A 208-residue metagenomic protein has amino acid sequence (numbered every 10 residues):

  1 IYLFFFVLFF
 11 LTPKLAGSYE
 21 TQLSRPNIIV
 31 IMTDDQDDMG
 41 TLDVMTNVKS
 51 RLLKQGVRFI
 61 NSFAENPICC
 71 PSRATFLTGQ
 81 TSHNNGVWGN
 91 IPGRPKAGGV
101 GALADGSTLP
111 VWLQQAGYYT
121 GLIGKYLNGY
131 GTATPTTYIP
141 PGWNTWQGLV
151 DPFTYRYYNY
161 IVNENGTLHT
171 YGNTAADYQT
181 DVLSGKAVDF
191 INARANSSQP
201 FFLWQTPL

Functional and structural regions predicted by a protein language model:
Y2-F10: Bacterial N-terminal signal peptides
A16-L208: Formylglycine-dependent sulfatase
